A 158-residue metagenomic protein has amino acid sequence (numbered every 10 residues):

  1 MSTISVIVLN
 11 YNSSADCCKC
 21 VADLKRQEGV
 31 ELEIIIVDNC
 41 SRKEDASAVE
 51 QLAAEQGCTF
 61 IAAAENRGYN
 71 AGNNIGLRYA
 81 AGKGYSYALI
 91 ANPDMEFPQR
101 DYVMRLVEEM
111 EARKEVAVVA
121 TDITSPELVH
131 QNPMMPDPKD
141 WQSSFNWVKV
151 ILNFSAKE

Functional and structural regions predicted by a protein language model:
M1-D23: N-proximal low-complexity "stem/linker" segments adjacent to membrane-targeting elements
S14, D38-V49, E65: A conserved acidic beta->alpha catalytic loop
A22-L32: Short, acidic, metal-binding catalytic loop of nucleotide-sugar glycosyltransferases
C40, G68, D94-P98: A short, conserved beta-strand element in the Rossmann-like catalytic core that flanks the donor/metal-binding loop
A63-K83: Glycine-rich, basic loop-to-helix element that forms the pyrophosphate-binding segment of sugar-nucleotide handling
G84-E96: Short beta-strand-to-loop acidic/aromatic patch adjacent to the donor-nucleotide binding site
P98-M134: Conserved donor NDP-sugar-binding/catalytic core segment of glycosyltransferases
P138-E158: Short, flexible, basic/aromatic active-site loop/helix in glycosyltransferases
